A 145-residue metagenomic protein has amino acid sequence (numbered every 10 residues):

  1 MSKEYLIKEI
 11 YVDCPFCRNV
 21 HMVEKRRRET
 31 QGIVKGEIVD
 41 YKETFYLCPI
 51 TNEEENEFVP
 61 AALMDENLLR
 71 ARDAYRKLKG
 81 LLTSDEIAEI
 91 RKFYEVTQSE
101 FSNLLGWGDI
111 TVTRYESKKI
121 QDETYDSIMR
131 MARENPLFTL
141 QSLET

Functional and structural regions predicted by a protein language model:
M1-S2, F93: Intrinsically disordered, low-complexity linkers and terminal tails enriched in Pro/Gly and often acidic or mixed-charge
E4-L81, L137-E144: N-terminal flexible/basic segments that precede or flank functional cores
C14, C48, V112-Y115, M129: Generic structural hydrophobic/aromatic packing signal, biased to beta-strands
C17-N19, L105, I128, R133: Generic alpha-helical hydrophobic packing signal
G32, G106, E116, S127 (+1 more regions): Residue-level detector of alpha-helical recognition elements and their boundaries
N56-T124: Extended interfacial segments that mediate partner engagement and assembly in macromolecular machines
E123-E144: DNA major-groove recognition helix of helix-turn-helix/homeodomain DNA-binding modules
